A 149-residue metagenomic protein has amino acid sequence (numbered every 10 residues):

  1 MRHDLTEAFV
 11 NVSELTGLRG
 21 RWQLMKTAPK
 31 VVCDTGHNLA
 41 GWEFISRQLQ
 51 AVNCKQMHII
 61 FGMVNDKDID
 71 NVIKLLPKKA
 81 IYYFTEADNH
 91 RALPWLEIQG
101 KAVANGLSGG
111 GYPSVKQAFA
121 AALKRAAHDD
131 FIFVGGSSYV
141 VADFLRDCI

Functional and structural regions predicted by a protein language model:
M1-I81: Nucleotide phosphate-binding/pyrophosphate-handling subdomain across enzymes that bind or process nucleotide phosphates
K30, V72-F131: C-terminal helical cap/extension that packs against the catalytic core of soluble nucleotide-cofactor enzymes
W42-E43, I69-N71, P94-W95, D143-R146: Short glycine-/acidic-enriched loop or helix-start segments at secondary-structure transitions that form or flank
V103, D147-I149: H/E-rich (His + Asp/Glu) clusters that bind or coordinate divalent metals
S137: Extended, alpha-helix-rich binding/interface surfaces that flank or overlap catalytic cores and mediate recognition
